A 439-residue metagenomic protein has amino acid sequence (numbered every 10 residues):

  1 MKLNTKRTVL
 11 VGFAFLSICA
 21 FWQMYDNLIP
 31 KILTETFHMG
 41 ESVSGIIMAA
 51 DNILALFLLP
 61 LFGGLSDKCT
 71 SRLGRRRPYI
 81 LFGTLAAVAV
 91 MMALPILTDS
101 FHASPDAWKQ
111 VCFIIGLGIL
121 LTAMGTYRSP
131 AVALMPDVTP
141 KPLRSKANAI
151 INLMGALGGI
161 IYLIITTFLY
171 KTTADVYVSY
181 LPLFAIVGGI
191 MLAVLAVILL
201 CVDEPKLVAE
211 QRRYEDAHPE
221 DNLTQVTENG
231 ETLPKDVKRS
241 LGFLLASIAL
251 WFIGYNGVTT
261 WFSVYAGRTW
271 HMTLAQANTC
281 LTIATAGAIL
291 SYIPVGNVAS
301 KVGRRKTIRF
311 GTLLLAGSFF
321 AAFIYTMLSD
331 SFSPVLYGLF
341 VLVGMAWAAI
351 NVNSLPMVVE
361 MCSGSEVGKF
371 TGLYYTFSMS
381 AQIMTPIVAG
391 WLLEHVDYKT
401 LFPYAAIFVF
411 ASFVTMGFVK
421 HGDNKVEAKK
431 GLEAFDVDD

Functional and structural regions predicted by a protein language model:
M1-K6, A103-S104, W108-G116, T126-L134 (+3 more regions): Intracellular loop-helix junctions on the cytosolic face of multi-pass helical membrane proteins
N27-S42, T260-A277: Short amphipathic helix-loop junctions that connect adjacent transmembrane helices in Major Facilitator Superfamily/SLC
E41-S42, K141-I151, L274-A275, C362-Y374: Loop-to-transmembrane helix entry/capping segments in MFS-fold secondary transporters and related SLC/MFSD carriers
F57-R72, S291-R304, L393: Helix-to-loop junctions at the C-terminal end of transmembrane segments in multipass secondary transporters
K68-T84, K301-L313: Cytoplasmic membrane-interface "Motif A"-like loop-to-helix N-cap segments of 12-TM Major Facilitator Superfamily
L81-D106, L314-D330: C-terminal ends and interior cores of transmembrane alpha-helices in multi-pass membrane transporters/permeases
T126-T139, A349-S363: Intracellular juxtamembrane helix-capping segments at the cytosolic ends of symmetry-related transmembrane helices
R305-N351: C-terminal transmembrane helical hairpin of 12-TM major facilitator-type secondary transporters
